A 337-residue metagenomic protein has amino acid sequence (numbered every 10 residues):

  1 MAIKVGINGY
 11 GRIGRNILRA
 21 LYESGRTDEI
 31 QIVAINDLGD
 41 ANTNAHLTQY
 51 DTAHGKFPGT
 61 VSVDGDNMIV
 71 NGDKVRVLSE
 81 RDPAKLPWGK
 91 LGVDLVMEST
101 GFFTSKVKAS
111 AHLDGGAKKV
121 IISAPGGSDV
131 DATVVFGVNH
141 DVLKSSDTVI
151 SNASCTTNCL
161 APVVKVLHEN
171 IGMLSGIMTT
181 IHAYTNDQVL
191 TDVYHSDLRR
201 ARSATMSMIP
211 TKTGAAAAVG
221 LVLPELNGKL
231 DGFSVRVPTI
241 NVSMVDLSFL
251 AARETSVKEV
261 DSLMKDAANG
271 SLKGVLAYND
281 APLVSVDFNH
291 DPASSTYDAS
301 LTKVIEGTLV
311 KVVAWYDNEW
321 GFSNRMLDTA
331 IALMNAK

Functional and structural regions predicted by a protein language model:
M1-A201, D328, A336-K337: N-terminal Rossmann-like NAD(P) cofactor-binding subdomain of oxidoreductases, focused on the glycine-rich
I3, D147, A204, S243-V245 (+1 more regions): Short amphipathic alpha-helical segments
N8, R12-R19, T27, S62 (+2 more regions): Active-site-lining helix/loop region of Rossmann-like oxidoreductase modules
I32, K74-V75, S175, T205 (+3 more regions): A residue-level signal for beta-strand positions that form part of recognition/binding surfaces within mature
D64, V130, A204, N241-S243 (+2 more regions): A generic structural signal for well-ordered coil/turn residues at beta-strand boundaries that shape enzyme active-site
M68, V134-F136, V149, M208 (+4 more regions): Short clusters of hydrophobic/aromatic residues that line enzyme substrate/ligand-binding pockets
G232, M244, S248-K337: C-terminal active-site/capping subdomain that shapes the small-molecule cofactor and substrate pocket of enzyme
